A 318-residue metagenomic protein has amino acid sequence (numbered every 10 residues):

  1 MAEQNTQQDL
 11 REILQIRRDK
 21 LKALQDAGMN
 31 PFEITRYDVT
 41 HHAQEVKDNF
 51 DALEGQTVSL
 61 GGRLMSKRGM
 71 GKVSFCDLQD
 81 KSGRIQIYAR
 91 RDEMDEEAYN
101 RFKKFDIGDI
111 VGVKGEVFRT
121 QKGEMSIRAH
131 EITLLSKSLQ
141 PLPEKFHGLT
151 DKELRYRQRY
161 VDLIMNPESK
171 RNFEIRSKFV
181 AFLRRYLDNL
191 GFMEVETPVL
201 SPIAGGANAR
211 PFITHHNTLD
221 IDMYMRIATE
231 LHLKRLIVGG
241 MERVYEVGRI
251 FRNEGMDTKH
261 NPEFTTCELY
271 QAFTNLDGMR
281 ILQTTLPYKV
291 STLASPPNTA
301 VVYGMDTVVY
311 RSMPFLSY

Functional and structural regions predicted by a protein language model:
M1-Y318: Class II aminoacyl-tRNA synthetase catalytic cores and aaRS-like
